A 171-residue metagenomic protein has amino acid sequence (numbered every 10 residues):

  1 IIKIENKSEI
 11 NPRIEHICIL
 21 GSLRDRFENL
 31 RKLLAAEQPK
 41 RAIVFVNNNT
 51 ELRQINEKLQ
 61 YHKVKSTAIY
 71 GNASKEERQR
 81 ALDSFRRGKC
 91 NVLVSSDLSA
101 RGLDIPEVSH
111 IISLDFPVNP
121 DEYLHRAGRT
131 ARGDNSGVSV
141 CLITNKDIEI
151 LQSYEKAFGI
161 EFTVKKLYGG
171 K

Functional and structural regions predicted by a protein language model:
I1-K171: Conserved helicase RecA-like core
